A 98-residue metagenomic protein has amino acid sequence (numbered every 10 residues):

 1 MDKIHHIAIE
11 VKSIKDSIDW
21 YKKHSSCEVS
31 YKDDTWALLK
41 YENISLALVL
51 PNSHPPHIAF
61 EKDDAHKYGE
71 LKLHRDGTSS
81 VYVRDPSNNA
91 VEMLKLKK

Functional and structural regions predicted by a protein language model:
M1-D2, K98: Short, Lys/Arg-enriched, disordered terminal segments
D2, A8-L46: Core segments of cupin and vicinal oxygen chelate
D2-I4, G69-E70: A short, structure-level motif marking secondary-structure boundaries and short turns
I7-A8, A59: Compositionally biased, intrinsically disordered low-complexity segments enriched in polar/proline residues
S13-I14, S53-K98: Vicinal oxygen chelate
S30, V49-L50, L73: Short histidine-centered beta-strand/loop micro-motifs that create catalytic or ligand/metal-coordination sites
L46-L48, M93: Generic preference for hydrophobic
